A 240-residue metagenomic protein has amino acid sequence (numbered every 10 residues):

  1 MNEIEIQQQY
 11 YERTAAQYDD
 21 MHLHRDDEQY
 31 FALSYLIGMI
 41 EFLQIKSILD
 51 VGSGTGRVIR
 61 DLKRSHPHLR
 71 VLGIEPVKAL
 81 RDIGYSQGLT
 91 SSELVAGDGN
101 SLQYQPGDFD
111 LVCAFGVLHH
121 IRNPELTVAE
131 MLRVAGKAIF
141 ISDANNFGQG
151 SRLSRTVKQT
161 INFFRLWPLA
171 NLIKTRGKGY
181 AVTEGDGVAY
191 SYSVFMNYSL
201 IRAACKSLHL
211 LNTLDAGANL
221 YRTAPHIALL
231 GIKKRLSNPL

Functional and structural regions predicted by a protein language model:
M1-F42: Conserved class I S-adenosyl-L-methionine
Q44-G54: Conserved class I S-adenosyl-L-methionine
G56-S101: Class I SAM-dependent methyltransferase SAM/SAH-binding core
C113: A conserved beta-strand element that flanks and buttresses the S-adenosyl-L-methionine
G116-V117: Short catalytic micro-motifs in class I SAM-dependent methyltransferases
E125-K137: A short glycine-rich, Lys/Arg-flanked "PGG" loop and its adjoining helix->strand segment in the class I
G136-A144: Conserved beta-strand signature within the Rossmann-like core of class I S-adenosyl-L-methionine
A144-L220: C-terminal alpha-helical "lid/dimerization" subdomain adjacent to the S-adenosyl-L-methionine
